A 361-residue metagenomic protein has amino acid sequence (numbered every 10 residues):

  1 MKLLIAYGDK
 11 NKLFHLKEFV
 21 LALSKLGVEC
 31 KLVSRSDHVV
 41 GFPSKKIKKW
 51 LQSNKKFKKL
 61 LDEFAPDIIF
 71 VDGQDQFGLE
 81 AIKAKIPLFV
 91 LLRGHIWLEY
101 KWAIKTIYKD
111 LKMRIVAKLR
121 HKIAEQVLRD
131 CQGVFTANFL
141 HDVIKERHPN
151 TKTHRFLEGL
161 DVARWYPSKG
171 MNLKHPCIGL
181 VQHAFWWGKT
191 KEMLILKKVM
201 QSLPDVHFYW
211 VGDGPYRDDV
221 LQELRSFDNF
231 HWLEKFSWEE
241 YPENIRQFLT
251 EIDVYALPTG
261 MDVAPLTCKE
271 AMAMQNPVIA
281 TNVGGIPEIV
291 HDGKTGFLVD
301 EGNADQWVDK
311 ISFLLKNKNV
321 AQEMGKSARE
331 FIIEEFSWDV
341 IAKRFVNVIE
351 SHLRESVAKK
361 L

Functional and structural regions predicted by a protein language model:
L4, M171-K191, K197-Q201, Y209: Conserved donor-binding/catalytic core segment of Leloir-type glycosyltransferases
H38-P43, V90-K122: Acceptor-binding helix/loop patch of EC 2.4 sugar-transfer enzymes, predominantly nucleotide-sugar-dependent
K112-G133, R147: Membrane-proximal helix-turn-helix segments that form the acceptor-binding/catalytic region of lipid-linked
D218-E240: Nucleotide-activated donor-binding/catalytic signature segment of Leloir-type glycosyltransferases, i.e., the conserved
G260: Aromatic "clamp/platform" in nucleotide-sugar-dependent glycosyltransferases that forms part of the donor/acceptor
P277-A280, V290: Short hydrophobic beta-strand element within catalytic cores of glycosyltransferases and related nucleotide-activated
D292-G293, F297-A304, F313-N319: Conserved acidic donor-binding segment of nucleotide-sugar-dependent glycosyltransferases
Q306, F313, V320-E335, R344-N347: A short, well-ordered alpha-helix in the C-terminal region of glycosyltransferases
